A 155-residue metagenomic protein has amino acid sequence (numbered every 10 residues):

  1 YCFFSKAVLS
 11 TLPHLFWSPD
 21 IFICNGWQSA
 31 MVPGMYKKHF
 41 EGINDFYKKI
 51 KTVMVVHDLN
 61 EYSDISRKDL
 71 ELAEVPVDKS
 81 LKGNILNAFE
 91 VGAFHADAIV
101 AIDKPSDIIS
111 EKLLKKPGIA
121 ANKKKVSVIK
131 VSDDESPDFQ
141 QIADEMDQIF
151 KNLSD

Functional and structural regions predicted by a protein language model:
Y1-D155: Catalytic cores of nucleotide-sugar-dependent glycosyltransferases that transfer UDP/GDP/TDP-activated
